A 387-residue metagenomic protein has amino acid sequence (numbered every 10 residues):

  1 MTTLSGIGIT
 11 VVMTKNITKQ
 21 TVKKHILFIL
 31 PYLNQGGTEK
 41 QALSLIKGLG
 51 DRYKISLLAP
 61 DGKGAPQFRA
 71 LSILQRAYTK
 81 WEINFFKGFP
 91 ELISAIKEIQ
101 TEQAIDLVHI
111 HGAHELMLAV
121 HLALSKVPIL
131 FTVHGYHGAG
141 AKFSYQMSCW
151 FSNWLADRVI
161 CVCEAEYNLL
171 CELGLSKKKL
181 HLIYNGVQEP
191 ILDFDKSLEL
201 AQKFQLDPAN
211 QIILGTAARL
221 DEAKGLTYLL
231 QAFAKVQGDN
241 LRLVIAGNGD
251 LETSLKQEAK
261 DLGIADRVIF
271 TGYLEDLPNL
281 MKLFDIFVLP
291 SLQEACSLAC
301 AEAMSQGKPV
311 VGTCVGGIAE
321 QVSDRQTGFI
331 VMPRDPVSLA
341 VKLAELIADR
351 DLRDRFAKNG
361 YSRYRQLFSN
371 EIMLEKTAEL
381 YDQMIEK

Functional and structural regions predicted by a protein language model:
F28-G88, L169: N-terminal strand-loop element at the rim of the active site of nucleotide-sugar-dependent glycosyltransferases
G36-K47, I212, T216-K235, D250-K256 (+3 more regions): A conserved mid-protein helix/loop that constitutes part of the nucleotide-sugar donor-binding site
I110-L116, V133: Short His-centered aromatic/hydrophobic patch
L130-D157: A conserved, positively charged/aromatic
L192-D207: A short helix/loop element that forms part of the nucleotide-sugar donor recognition site in Leloir-type
Y273, L292: Aromatic "clamp/platform" in nucleotide-sugar-dependent glycosyltransferases that forms part of the donor/acceptor
P309-G312, V322: Short hydrophobic beta-strand element within catalytic cores of glycosyltransferases and related nucleotide-activated
D324-R325, F329-P336, E345-D351: Conserved acidic donor-binding segment of nucleotide-sugar-dependent glycosyltransferases
